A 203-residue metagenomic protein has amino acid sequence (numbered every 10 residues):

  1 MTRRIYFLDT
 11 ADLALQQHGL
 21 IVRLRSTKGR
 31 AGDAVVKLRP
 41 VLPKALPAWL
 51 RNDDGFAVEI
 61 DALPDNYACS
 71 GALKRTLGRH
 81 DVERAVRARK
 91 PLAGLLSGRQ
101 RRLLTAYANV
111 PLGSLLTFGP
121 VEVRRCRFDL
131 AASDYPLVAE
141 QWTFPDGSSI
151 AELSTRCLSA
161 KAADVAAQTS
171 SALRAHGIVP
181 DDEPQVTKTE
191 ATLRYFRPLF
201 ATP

Functional and structural regions predicted by a protein language model:
M1-P203: Phosphate-end processing signature that detects enzymes handling 5′-triphosphorylated RNA and polyphosphate
